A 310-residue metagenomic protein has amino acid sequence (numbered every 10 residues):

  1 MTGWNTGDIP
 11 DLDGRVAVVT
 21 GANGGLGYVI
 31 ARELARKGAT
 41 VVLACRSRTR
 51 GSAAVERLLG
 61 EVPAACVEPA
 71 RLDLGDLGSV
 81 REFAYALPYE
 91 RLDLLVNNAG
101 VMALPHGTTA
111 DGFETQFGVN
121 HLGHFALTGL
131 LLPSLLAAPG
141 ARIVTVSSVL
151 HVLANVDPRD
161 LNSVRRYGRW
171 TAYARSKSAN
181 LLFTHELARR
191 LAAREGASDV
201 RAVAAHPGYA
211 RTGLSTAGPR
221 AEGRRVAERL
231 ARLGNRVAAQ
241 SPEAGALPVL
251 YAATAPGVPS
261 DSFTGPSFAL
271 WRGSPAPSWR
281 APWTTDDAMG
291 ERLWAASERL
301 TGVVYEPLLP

Functional and structural regions predicted by a protein language model:
M1-A221, L300-L308: Rossmann-fold NAD(P)H-dependent dehydrogenase/reductase core
L43, L72, V237, P282-T285: Pocket-edge positions in alpha/beta enzyme catalytic cores
A54, F183, G245-P248, L293: Alpha-helical packing segments of well-folded alpha/beta enzyme cores
V67-L72, S262-P275, Y305-P310: Charge-dense, low-complexity polyampholytic segments
R159-Y167, G223-A231, R272-A281: Short glycine/proline- and charge-enriched loop/turn segments that cap or connect secondary-structure elements
S176, R229-P277, D287-M289: C-terminal helical subdomain
S198-A202, P277, T284-D286: Glycine-rich, flexible loop segments associated with nucleotide phosphate handling
A281-P310: C-terminal amphipathic/interface module of NAD(P)-dependent oxidoreductases and related NAD-binding regulators
